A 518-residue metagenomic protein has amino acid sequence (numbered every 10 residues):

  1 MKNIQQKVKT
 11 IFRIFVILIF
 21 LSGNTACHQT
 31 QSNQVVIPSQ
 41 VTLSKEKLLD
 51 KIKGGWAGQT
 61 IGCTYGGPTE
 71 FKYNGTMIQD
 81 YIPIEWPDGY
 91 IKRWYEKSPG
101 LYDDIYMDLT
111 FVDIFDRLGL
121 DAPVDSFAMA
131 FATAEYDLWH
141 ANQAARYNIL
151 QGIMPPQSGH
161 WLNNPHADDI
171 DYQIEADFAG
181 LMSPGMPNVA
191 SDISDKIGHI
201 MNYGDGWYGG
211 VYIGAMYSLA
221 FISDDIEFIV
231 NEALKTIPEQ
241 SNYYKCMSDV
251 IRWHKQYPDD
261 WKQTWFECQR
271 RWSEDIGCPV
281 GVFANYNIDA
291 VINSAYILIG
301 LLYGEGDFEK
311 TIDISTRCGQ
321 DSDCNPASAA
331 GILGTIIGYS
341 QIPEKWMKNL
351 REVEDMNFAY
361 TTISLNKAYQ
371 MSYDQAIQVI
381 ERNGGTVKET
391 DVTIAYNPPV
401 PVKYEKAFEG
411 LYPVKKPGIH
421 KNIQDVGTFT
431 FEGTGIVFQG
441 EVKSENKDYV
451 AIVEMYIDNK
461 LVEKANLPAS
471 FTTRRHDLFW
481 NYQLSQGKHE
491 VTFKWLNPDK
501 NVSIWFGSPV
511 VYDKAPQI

Functional and structural regions predicted by a protein language model:
N3-I14: Bacterial N-terminal signal peptides that target proteins for export
G23-A26: C-terminal motif of bacterial Sec signal peptides marking the signal peptidase cleavage site
L43, I149, S158-A167, F178-M186 (+2 more regions): Accessory "access/gating" subregions that flank catalytic or transport cores
L49, K53, A57, I61 (+5 more regions): Active-site cavity-forming subdomains of large catalytic enzyme subunits
Y65, K72, T76-I84, D205 (+3 more regions): Catalytic phosphate/nucleotide-handling subdomain of diverse soluble enzymes
P68-P99, I105-D108, D125-W139: Active-site-surrounding "flap" and adjacent substrate/cofactor-binding loops of secreted or lumenal enzymes, prototyped
E389-G433, Q439-N446, I518: Glycan-recognition and processing domains
V442-K514: Beta-strand-rich ligand-recognition modules
